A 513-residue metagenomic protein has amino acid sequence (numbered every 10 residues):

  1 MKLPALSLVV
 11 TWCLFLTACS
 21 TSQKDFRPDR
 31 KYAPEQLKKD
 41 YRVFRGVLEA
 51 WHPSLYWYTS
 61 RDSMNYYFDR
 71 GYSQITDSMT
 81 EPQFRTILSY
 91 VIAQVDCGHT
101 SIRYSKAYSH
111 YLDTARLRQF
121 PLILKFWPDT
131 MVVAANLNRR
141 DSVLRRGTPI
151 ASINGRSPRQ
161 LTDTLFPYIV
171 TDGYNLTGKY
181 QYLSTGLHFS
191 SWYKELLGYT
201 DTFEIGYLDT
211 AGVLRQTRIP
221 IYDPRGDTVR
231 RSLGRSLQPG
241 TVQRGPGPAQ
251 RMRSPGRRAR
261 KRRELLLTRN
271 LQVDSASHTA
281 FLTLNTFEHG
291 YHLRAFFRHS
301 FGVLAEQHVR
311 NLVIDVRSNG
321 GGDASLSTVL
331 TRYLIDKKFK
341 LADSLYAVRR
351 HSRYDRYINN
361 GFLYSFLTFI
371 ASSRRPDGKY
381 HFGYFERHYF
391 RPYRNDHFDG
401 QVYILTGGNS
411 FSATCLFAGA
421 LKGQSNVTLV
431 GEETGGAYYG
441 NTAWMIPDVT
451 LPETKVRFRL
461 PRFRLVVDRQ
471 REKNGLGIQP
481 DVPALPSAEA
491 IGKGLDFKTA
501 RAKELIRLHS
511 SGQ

Functional and structural regions predicted by a protein language model:
M1-A5, T11-C13, P34, E264 (+1 more regions): Generic N-terminal initiation segments characterized by hydrophobic and/or small/turn-forming residues
M1-R27, F44: Bacterial Sec-dependent N-terminal signal peptides
S20-L312, V316-Y346, Y438, A443-T450 (+3 more regions): Flexible, low-complexity junctional segments that flank or bridge functional domains
T148, A324-I491: Conserved acidic, small-residue-rich alpha-beta core segments centered on
